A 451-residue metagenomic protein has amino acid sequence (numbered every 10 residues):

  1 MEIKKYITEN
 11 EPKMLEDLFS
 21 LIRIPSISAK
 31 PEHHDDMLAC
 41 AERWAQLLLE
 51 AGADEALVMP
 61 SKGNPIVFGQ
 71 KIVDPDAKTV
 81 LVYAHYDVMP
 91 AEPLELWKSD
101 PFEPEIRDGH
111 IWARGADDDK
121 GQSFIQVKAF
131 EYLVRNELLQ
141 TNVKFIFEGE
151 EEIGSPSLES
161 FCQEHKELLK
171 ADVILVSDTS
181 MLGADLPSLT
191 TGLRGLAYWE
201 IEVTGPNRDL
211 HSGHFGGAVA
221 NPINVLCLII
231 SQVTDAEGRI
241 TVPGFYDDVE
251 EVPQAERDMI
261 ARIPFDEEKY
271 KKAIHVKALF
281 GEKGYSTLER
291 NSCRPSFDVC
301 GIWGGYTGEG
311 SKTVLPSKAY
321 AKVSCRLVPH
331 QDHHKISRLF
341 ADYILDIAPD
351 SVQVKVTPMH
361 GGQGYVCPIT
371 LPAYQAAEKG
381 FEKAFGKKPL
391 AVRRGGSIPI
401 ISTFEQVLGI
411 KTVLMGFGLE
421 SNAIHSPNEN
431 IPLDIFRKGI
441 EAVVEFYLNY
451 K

Functional and structural regions predicted by a protein language model:
M1-L94, K318, K335: N-terminal helical capping/dimerization or prosegment-like subdomains of hydrolases acting on amide or phosphate bonds
E50, G183-A184, T241-K318, P329-D342 (+2 more regions): An extended, acidic, His-containing surface patch that forms the Zn2+-binding/catalytic region of metallohydrolases
A77-K144, K438: Active-site metal-coordination/substrate-binding segment of hydrolases, especially metallo-dependent peptidases
Y86-V88, H110, I146-S155, S177-M181 (+3 more regions): Acidic, glycine-rich active-site loops and adjacent beta-strand->loop/helix elements that engage anionic groups
D117, N207-D209, C325-H333, G362: A generic structural motif
D117-G192: Acidic/histidine-rich catalytic neighborhood of metal-dependent amide-processing enzymes
S188-T204, V413: Flexible glycine/proline-rich, aromatic-decorated loop/lid segments
P206-D209, G213-Y270: Polar, glycine-rich mid-to-C-terminal structural blocks that act as macromolecule-binding/assembly scaffolds
